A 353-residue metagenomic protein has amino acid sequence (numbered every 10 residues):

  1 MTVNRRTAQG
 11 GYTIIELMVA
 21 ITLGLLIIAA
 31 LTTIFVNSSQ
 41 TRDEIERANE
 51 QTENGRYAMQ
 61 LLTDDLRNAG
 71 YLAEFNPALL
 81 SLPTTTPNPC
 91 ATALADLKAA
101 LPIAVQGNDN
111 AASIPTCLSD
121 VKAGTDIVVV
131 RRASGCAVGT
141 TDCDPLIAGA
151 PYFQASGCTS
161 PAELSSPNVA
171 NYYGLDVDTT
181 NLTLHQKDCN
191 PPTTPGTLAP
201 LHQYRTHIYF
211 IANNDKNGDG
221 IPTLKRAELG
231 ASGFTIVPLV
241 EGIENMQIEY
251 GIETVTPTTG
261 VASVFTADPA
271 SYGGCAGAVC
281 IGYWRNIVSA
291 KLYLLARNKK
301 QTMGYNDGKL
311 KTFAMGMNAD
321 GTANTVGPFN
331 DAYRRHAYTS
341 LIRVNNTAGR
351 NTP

Functional and structural regions predicted by a protein language model:
M1-R5, Q9, L175, L182-L184: Hydrophobic transmembrane signal anchors and adjacent membrane-proximal interface regions, especially in viral
V3-I15, V19-A69, P353: Aliphatic-rich helix starts adjacent to a transmembrane/signal segment
L26, R297-N298: Amphipathic, heptad-repeat alpha-helices with coiled-coil/zipper character that mediate oligomerization and scaffolding
A58-S289, Y293, K299-R334, T339 (+1 more regions): N-terminal pilin/flagellin-like segments and related low-complexity appendage regions
